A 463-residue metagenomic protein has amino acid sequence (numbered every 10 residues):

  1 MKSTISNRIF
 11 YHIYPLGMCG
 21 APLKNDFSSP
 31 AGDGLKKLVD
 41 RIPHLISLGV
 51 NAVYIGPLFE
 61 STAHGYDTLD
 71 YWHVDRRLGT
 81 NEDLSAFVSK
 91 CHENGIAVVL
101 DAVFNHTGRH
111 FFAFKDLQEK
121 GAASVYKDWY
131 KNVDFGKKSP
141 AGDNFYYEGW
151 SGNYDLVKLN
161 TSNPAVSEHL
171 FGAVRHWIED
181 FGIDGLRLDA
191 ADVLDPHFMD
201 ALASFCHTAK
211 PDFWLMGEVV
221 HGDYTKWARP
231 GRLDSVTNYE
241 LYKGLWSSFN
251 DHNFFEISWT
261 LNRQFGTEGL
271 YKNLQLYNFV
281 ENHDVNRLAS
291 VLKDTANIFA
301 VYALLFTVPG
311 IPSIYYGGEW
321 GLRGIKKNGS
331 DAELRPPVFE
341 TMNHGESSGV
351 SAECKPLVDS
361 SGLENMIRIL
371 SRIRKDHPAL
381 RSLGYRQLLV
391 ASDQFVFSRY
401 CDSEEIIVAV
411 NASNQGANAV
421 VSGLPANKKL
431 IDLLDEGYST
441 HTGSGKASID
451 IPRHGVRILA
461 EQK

Functional and structural regions predicted by a protein language model:
M1-A97, N105-T107, F112-D116, G152 (+1 more regions): N-terminal structural segment of carbohydrate-active enzymes
M1-Y14, G108-G185, A191, H197-D200 (+5 more regions): Alpha-amylase-like alpha-glycosidases and glucanotransferases acting on alpha-linked glucans and related
I5-S6, A21, N25-D26, P30 (+5 more regions): Loop/helix patches that line or flank the sugar-binding groove of alpha-linked glycan CAZymes
I13, L45, I55, Y71 (+10 more regions): Conserved, mostly hydrophobic/aromatic
N51, D184, P312: Short acidic/polar active-site loop segments enriched in Thr and Asp
D67, D83, F198-M199, V420: Residues at alpha-helix caps and immediate loop-helix transition turns in enzyme cores, especially N- and C-cap
I431-K446: Solvent-exposed beta-strand/loop surfaces of large extracellular or lumenal domains
T442-K463: C-terminal beta-strand-rich structural cap/linker in extracellular carbohydrate-active enzymes
